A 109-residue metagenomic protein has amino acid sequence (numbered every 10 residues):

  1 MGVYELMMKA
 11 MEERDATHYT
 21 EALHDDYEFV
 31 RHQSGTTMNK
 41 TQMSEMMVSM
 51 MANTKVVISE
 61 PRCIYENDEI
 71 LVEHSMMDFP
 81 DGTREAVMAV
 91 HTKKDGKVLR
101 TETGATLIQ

Functional and structural regions predicted by a protein language model:
M1-V3: Absolute protein N-terminus
K9-E12, V30, S34, S44-Q109: A beta-strand edge to alpha-helix "cap/lid" segment located at domain peripheries
E13-E28: Short, well-ordered alpha-helical segments enriched in acidic and aromatic residues
M38-Q42: Short beta-edge strand/loop motif at the mouth of beta-sheet-based domains
